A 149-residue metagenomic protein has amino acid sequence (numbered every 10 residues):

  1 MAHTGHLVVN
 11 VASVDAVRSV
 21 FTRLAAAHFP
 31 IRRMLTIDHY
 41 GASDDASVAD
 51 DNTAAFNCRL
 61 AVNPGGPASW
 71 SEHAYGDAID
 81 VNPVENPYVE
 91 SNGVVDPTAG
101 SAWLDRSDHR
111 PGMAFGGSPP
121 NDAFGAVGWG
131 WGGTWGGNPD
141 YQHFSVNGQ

Functional and structural regions predicted by a protein language model:
M1-T4, A61, L104: General secondary-structure edge motif
M1-V48: Active-site acidic/histidine clusters and adjacent loop/turn architecture that either coordinate catalytic ions
H3-L7, A27, D44, A49-A54 (+4 more regions): Generic structural motif recognizing short loop/turn segments at the entrances and edges of beta-strands
A16, V20, N52, D77-D80 (+1 more regions): Amphipathic alpha-helical interface surfaces
P30-Y75, E85-Y88: Active-site-adjacent loop/helix surface patches within enzyme catalytic domains that shape the substrate-binding cleft
N63-Q149: Catalytic cores and adjacent binding grooves of peptidoglycan-active enzymes
